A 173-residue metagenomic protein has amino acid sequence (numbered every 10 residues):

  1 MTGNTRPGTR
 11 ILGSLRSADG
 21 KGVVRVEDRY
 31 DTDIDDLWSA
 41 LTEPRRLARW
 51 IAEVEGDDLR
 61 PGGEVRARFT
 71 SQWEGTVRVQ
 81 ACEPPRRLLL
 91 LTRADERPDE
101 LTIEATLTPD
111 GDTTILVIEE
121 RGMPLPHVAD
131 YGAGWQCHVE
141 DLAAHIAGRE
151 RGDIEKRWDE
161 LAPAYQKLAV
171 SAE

Functional and structural regions predicted by a protein language model:
M1-T9, G122-E173: A conserved amphipathic terminal alpha-helix motif
M1-V54: Hydrophobic ligand-binding cavity/cleft-lining segments
K21-E27, E64, E74, R87 (+2 more regions): Intrinsic-disorder/low-complexity, polar/charged segments enriched in Ser/Thr/Lys/Arg/Asp/Glu/Gln
V23, T92-I146: Beta-strand/loop substructures that line and gate deep hydrophobic ligand-binding cavities in soluble
E27, G56, R78, T102-T106: Short, surface-exposed charged micro-motifs
I34-D35, Q80-P85, L107-I115: A short, structured loop/turn motif at beta-sheet edges
L37, L47, V65, V79 (+4 more regions): Hydrophobic pocket/interface hotspot
A48-A94, E173: Glycine-rich portal/gate segments that line the openings of hydrophobic small-molecule binding cavities
